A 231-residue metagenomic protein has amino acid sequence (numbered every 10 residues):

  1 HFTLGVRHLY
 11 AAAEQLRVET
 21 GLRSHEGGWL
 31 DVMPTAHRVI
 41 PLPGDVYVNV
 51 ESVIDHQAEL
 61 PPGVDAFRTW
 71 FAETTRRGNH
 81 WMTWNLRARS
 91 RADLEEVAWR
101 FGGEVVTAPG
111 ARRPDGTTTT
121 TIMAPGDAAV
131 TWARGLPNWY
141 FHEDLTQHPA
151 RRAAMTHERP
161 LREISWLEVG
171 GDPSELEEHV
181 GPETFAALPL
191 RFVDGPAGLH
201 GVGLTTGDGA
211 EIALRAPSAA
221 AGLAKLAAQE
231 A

Functional and structural regions predicted by a protein language model:
H1, H80-T83, I164-W166: Short active-site oxyanion
L4-R7, A88-R89, L167-S174: Short, surface-exposed ligand-recognition loops at beta-strand->loop->(often short) alpha-helix junctions that present
L9-R23, D93-F101, D172-E183: Amphipathic alpha-helical segments
A13-E73: Glycine/small-residue-rich interface belts in oligomeric ring/scaffold proteins and their assembly partners
G28, H37-P41, D45-I54, T83-R162 (+1 more regions): Vicinal oxygen chelate
F71, E158-D172: Short, cationic low-complexity segments
T75-R77, S90: Compact, glycine/acidic-enriched structural inserts
